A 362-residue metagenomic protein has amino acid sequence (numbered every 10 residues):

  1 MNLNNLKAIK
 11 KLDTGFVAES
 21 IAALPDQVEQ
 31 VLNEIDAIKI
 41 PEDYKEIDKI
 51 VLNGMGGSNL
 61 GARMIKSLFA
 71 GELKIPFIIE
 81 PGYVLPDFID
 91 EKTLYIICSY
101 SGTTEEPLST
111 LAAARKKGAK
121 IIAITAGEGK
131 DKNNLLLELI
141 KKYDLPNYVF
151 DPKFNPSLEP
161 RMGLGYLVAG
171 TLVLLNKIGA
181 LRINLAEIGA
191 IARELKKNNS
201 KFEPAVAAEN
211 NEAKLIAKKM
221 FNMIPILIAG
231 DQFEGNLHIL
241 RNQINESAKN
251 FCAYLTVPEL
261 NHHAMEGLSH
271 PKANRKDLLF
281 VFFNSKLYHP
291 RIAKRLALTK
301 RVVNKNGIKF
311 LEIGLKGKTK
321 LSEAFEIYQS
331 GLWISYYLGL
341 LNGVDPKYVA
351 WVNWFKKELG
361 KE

Functional and structural regions predicted by a protein language model:
L3, G15-Y44, P86-I89, R161 (+4 more regions): Conserved, well-structured ligand/cofactor-binding cores
K11-S20, Q27, L32-I40, K45-D48 (+3 more regions): Active-site phosphate/pyrophosphate-binding segments
Y44-N198, K218, S285-K309: Glycine-rich phosphate-binding loops that contact phosphosugars or nucleotide phosphates
I79-G82, N250-H262, K309-K318: A generic structural motif
L94-Y95, R161-G170, M265-P271, F325-S330: Short, surface-exposed amphipathic charged segments that create phosphate/polyanion-binding patches used for binding
E266-V349: C-terminal active-site/capping subdomain that shapes the small-molecule cofactor and substrate pocket of enzyme
P346-E362: C-terminal helix-rich "cap/oligomerization" subdomain common to oxidoreductases
